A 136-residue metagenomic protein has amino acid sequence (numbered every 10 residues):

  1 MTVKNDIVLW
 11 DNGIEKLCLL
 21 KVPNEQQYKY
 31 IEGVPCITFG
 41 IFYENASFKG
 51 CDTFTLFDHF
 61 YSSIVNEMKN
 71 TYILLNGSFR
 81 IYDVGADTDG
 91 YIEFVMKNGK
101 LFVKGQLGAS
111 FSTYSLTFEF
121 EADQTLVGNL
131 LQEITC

Functional and structural regions predicted by a protein language model:
M1-G50: N-terminal domain-start interaction segment
T2-I7, L74-S78, K100-F102: Short, hydrophobic/aromatic-rich segments at coil-to-beta transitions
V22-E25, T55-S62, E121-Q124: A short, sequence-level motif marking secondary-structure junctions
I31-L75: Short, well-structured hydrophobic secondary-structure segments
I31-T38, R80, T88-S110: Intrinsic, low-complexity N-terminal interaction/targeting segments
Y43-S47, D58, N98, L107-F111 (+1 more regions): Beta-strand elements of well-folded, non-transmembrane domains
F60-K97: Short, internal acidic amphipathic alpha-helical interface segments that mediate docking to partner proteins
L107-C136: Mixed-charge, glycine-accented linear interaction segment located at domain edges/termini
